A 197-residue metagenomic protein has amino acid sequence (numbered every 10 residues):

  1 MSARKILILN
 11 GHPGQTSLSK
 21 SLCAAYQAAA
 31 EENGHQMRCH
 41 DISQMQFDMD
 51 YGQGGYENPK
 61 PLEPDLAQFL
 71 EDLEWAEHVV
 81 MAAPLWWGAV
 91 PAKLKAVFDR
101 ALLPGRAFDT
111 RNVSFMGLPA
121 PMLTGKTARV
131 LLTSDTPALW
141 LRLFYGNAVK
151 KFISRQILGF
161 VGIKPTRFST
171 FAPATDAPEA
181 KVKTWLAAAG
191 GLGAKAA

Functional and structural regions predicted by a protein language model:
S2-H35: N-terminal beta1-alpha1 ligand-phosphate binding loop
G11, I42, T133: Cofactor-binding loop segments of dinucleotide-utilizing enzymes, especially the Rossmann-like FAD- and NAD(P)+-binding
S21-A24, G52-G55, L94-V97, L143-G146 (+1 more regions): Short, glycine/charged-enriched secondary-structure capping and boundary segments
H35-Q46, S169-A172: A short beta-strand-loop structural module common to alpha/beta enzyme folds
I42-P61, A180-V182: N-terminal beta-loop-helix "entrance" segment that forms/cooperates in small-molecule cofactor or anionic ligand
P61-I153: Helix-loop-strand module that forms the ligand-binding subsite of alpha/beta enzymes
W140-A197: Glycine-rich phosphate/pyrophosphate-binding loop and the adjoining helix
